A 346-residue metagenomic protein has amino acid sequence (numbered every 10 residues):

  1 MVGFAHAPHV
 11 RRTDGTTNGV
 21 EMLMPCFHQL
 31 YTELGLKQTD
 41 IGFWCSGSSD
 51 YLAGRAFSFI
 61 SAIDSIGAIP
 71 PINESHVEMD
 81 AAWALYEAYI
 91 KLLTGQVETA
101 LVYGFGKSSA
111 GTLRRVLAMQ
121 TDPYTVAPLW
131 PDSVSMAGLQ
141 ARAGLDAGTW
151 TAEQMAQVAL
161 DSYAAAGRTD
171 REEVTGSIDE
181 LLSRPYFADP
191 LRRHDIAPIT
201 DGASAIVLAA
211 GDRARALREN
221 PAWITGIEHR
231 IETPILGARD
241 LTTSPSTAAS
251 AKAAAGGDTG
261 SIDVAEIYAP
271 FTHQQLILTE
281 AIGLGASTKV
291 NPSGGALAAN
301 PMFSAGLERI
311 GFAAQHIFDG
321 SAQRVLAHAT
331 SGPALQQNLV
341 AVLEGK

Functional and structural regions predicted by a protein language model:
M1-D14: Generic N-terminal amphipathic, Lys/Arg-enriched alpha-helix
V20, M24, Y31, S48-L101 (+3 more regions): Claisen-condensing/thiolase-fold acyl-transfer catalytic domains that form or cleave C-C bonds in fatty acid
Q29-K37: Signal peptide-proximal N-terminal region of secreted/periplasmic/extracellular or secretory-lumen proteins
Q38-I41, W150-Q154, T169-T175, N220-P221 (+2 more regions): Flexible, glycine/charged-enriched surface loops at secondary-structure junctions
A100-G148: Flexible glycine-/small-residue-enriched beta->alpha junction loops that bind anionic phosphate/pyrophosphate groups
S108-T112, A164-T169, A334-L335: Short, well-ordered, mixed-charge alpha-helical segments that flank or form enzyme active sites
P131-S177: N-terminal leader/propeptide and maturation segments of large enzyme subunits in energy/redox metabolism and hydrolases
E153-Q157, E180-S183, R218-E219: Acidic-enriched catalytic cores of C-N bond-cleaving enzymes acting on peptides and small amides
